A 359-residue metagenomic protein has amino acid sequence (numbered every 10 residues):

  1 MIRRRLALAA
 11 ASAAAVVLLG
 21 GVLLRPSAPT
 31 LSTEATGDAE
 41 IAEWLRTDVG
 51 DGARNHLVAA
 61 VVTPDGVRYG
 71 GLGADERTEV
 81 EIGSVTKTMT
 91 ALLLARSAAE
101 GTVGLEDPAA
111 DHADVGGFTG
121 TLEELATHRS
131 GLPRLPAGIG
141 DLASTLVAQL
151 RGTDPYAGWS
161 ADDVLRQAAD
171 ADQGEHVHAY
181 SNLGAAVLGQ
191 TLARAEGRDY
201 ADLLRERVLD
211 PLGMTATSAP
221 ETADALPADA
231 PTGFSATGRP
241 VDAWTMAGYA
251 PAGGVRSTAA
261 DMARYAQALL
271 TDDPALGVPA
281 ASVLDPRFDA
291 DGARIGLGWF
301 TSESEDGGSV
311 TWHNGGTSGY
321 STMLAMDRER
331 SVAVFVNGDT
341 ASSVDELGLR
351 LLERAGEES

Functional and structural regions predicted by a protein language model:
M1-G70, R77, E81, A193 (+3 more regions): Catalytic loop of the DD-peptidase/beta-lactamase superfamily, centered on the K-T-G motif and neighboring
R54, T102-V103, R198, M214: Helix N-cap/coil-helix junction residues
A59, D65, V80-E106, L188-A193 (+1 more regions): Active-site SXXK
G70-T78, Q167-G174: Glycine/charged-rich beta-loop-alpha catalytic/anionic-binding loops adjacent to active sites
G104-F118: Short, glycine/proline-biased beta-turn/loop segments that scaffold the active-site neighborhood
G120-S318: Short, surface-exposed loop or secondary-structure junction motifs that flank catalytic or metal-binding residues
